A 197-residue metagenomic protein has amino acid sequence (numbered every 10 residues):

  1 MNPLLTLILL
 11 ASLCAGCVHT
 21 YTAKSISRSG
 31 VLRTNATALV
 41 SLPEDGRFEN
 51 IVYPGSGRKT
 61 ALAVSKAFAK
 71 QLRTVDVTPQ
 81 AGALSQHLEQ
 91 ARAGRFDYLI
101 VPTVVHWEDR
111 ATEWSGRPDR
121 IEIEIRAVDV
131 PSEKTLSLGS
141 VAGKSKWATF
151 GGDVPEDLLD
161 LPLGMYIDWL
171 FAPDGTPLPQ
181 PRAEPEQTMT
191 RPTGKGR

Functional and structural regions predicted by a protein language model:
M1-C17: Sec-dependent bacterial lipoprotein signal peptides
G16-L72, F171-R197: A structural "domain/chain start" motif
V18-H19, G82-L136: Surface-exposed short loop/turn segments
P43-D45, T103-E108, A142: Generic short beta-strand segments
G46-G55, E113, A148-D153: Second-shell loop/turn segments in exported
S56, T60, V64, H87 (+2 more regions): Stable alpha-helical elements in mature extracytoplasmic
S65-E89: Short beta-strand->alpha-helix linker/helix-N-cap micro-motif that forms a surface specificity/interaction loop
E122, V128-R182, E186: Short secondary-structure boundary motifs at beta->alpha junctions and helix caps
